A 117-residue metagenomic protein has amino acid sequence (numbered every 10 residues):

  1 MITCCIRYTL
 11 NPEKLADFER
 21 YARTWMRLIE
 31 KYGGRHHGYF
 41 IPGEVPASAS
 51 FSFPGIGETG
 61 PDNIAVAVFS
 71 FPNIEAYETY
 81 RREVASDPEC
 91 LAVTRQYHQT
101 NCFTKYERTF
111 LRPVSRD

Functional and structural regions predicted by a protein language model:
I2-Y8, V66: Active-site-flanking beta-strand signature of metal-NTP-handling nucleotidyl enzymes and homologous cyclase-like
Y8-T9, P42: Histidine- and/or cysteine-centered catalytic micro-motif in compact active-site loops
N11-A16: Short, surface-exposed ligand-recognition loops at beta-strand->loop->(often short) alpha-helix junctions that present
R20-H37, P54-I64, V68-R108: An amphipathic, aromatic/His-enriched active-site/gating alpha helix that lines ligand/cofactor pockets
G43-I56: A cross-kingdom feature marking solvent-exposed beta-strand/loop segments within repeated, beta-rich binding/scaffold
P46, T100-D117: Long, low-complexity, Ser/Thr/Gly/Pro-rich intrinsically disordered segments that act as flexible linkers and assembly
A47-S48, A76, C90, D117: Amphipathic alpha-helical hairpins
